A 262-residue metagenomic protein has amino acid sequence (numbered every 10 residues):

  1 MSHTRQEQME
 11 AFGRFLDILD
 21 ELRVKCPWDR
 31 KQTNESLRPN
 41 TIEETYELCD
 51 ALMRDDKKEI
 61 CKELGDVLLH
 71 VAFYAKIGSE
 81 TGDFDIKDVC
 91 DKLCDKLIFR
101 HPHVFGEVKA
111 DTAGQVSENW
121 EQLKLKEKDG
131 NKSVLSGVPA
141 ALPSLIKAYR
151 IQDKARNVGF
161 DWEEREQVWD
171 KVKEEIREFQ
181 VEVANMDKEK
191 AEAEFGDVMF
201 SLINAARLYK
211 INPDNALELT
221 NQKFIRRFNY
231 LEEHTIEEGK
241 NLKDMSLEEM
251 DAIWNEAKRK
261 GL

Functional and structural regions predicted by a protein language model:
M1-E63, L69-F195, M199-L262: Flexible "arm" and connector segments at domain edges
